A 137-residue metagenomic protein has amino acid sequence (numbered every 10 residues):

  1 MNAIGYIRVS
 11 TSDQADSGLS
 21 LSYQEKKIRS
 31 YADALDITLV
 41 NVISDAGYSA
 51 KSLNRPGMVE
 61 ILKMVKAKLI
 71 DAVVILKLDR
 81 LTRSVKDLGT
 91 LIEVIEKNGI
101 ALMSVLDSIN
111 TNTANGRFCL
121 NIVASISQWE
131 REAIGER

Functional and structural regions predicted by a protein language model:
M1-R137: Short, structured surface patches at the beginning of a domain
